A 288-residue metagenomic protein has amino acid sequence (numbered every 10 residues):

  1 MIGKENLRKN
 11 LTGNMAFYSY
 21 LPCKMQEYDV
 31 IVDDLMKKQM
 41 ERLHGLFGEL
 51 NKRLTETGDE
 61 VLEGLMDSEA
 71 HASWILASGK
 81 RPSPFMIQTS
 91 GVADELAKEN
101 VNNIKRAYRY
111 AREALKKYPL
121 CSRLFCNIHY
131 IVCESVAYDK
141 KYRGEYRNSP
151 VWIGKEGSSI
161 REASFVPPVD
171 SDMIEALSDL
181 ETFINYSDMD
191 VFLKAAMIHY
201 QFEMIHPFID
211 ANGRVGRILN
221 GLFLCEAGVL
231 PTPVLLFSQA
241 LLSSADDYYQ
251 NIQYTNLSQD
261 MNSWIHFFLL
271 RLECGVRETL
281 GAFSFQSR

Functional and structural regions predicted by a protein language model:
M1-R288: FIC/Doc superfamily catalytic core
